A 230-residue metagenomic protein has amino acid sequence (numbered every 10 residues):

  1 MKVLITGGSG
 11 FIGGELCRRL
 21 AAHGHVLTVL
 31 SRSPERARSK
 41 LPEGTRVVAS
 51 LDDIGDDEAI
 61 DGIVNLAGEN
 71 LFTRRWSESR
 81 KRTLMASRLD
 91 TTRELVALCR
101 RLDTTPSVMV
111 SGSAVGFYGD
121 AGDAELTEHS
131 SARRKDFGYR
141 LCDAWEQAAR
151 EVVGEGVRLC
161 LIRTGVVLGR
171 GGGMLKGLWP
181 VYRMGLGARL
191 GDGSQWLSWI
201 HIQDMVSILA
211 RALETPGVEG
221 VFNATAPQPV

Functional and structural regions predicted by a protein language model:
V3-H23: N-terminal Rossmann NAD(P)H-binding glycine-rich loop of SDR-like oxidoreductase domains
L30-P34: N-terminal Rossmann-fold cofactor-binding loop
R36-T91: NAD(P)H-binding glycine-rich loop region in Rossmannoid oxidoreductase-like domains and their noncatalytic homologs
T92-D136: Conserved Rossmann-fold NAD(P)-dependent oxidoreductase catalytic core, especially the SDR/UDP-sugar
S113, Q147-R170: Conserved beta-loop-beta element that borders a ligand/cofactor-binding pocket
R133-G138, G165-G172, D192-I200: Glycine-rich "substrate-gating" loop/helix at the edge of Rossmann-like oxidoreductase active sites
D143, E155-V157, L168-G177, A212-F222: Glycine/proline-rich active-site loop of Rossmann-fold NAD(P)-dependent oxidoreductases
W179-G187, S194-F222, A226: Alpha-helical substrate-binding/gating segment
